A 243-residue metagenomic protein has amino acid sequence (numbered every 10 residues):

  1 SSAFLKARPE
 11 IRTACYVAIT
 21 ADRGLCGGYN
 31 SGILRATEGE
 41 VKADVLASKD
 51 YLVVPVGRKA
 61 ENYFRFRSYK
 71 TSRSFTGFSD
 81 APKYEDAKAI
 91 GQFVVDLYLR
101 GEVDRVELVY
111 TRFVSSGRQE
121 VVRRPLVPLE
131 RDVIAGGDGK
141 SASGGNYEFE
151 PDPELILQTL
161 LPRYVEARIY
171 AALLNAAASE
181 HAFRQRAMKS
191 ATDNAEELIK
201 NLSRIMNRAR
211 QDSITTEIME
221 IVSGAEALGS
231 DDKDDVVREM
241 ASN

Functional and structural regions predicted by a protein language model:
S1-N243: C-terminal beta-strand-loop-alpha-helix "lid" module of Rossmann-like NAD(P)-dependent dehydrogenases
